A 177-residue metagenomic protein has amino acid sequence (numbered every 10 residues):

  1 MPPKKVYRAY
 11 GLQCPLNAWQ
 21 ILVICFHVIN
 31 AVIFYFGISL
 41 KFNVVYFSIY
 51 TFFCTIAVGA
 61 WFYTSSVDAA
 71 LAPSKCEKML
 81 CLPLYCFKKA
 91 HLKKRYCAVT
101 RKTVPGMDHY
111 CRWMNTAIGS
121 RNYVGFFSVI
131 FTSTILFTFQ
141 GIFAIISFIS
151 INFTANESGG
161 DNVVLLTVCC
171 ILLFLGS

Functional and structural regions predicted by a protein language model:
M1-S177: Intracellular leaflet-associated regions of eukaryotic membrane-associated proteins
